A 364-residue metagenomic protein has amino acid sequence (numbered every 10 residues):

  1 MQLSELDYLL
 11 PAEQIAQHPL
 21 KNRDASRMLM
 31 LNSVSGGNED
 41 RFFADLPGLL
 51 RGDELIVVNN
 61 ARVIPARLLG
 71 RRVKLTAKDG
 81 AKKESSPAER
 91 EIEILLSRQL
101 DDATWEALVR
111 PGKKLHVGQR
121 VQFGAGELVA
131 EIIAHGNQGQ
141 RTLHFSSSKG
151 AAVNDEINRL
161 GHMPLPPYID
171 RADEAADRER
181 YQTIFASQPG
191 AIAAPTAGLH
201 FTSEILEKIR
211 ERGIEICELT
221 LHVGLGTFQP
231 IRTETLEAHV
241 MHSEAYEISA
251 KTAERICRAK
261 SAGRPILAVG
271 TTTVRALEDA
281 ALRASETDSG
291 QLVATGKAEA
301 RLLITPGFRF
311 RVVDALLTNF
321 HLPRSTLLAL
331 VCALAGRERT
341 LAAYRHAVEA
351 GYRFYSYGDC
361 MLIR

Functional and structural regions predicted by a protein language model:
M1-R364: Surface-exposed, charge/polar-rich loops and edge strands
